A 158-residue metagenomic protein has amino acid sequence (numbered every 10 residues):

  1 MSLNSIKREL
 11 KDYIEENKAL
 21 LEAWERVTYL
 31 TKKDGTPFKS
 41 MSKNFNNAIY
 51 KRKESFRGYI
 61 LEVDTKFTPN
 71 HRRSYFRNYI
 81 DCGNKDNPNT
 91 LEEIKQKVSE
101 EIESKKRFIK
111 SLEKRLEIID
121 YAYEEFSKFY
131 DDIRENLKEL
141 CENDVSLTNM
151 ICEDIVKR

Functional and structural regions predicted by a protein language model:
M1-S2, R8, Q96, V156-R158: Short intrinsically disordered terminal tails
L3, L10-Y13, N17-T31, L91 (+3 more regions): Non-transmembrane amphipathic alpha-helical segments
T31-K39, C141-E142: Charged, low-complexity interaction regions
T36-K114, I118-L137: Acidic, low-complexity, intrinsically disordered interaction modules
K138, N143-S146: Asparagine-rich low-complexity intrinsically disordered tracts
V145, N149-R158: Short acidic DE-rich linear segments
